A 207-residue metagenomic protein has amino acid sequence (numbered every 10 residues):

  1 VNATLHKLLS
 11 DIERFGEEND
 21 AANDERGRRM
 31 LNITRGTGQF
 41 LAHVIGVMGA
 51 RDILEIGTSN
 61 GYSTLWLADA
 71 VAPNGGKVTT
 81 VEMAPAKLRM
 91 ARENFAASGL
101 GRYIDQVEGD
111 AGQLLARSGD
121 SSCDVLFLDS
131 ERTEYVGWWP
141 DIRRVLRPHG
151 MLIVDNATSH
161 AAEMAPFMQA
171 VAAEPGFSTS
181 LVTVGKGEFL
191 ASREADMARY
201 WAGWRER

Functional and structural regions predicted by a protein language model:
V1-V125, R132-I153, A157-R207: A short alpha-helical cap/connector motif
